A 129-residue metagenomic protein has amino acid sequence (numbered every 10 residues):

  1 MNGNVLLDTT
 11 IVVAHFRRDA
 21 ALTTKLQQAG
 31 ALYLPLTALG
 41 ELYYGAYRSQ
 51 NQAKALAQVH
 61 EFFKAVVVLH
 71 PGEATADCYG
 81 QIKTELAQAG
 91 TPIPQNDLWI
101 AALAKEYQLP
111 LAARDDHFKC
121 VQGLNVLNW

Functional and structural regions predicted by a protein language model:
M1-L34, G40, Y44-E61: Short, well-structured N-terminal submotif of metal-dependent ribonuclease cores
G3, V67-A112: Active-site neighborhoods of divalent-metal-dependent phosphate/nucleic-acid chemistry enzymes
D8, L34-P35, P92-P94, D115: Histidine- and aromatic-rich ligand-binding microenvironments
I11-V12, T75, W99-I100, H117-F118: Alpha-helix capping/helix-boundary segments
F16-D19, A113-H117: Short, polar loop motifs at secondary-structure junctions
T23-L26, F118-G123: Short loop/helix-cap segments at secondary-structure boundaries that form the rim of catalytic
A65, C78, H117-C120: Residue-level recognition of specific faces of alpha-helices
